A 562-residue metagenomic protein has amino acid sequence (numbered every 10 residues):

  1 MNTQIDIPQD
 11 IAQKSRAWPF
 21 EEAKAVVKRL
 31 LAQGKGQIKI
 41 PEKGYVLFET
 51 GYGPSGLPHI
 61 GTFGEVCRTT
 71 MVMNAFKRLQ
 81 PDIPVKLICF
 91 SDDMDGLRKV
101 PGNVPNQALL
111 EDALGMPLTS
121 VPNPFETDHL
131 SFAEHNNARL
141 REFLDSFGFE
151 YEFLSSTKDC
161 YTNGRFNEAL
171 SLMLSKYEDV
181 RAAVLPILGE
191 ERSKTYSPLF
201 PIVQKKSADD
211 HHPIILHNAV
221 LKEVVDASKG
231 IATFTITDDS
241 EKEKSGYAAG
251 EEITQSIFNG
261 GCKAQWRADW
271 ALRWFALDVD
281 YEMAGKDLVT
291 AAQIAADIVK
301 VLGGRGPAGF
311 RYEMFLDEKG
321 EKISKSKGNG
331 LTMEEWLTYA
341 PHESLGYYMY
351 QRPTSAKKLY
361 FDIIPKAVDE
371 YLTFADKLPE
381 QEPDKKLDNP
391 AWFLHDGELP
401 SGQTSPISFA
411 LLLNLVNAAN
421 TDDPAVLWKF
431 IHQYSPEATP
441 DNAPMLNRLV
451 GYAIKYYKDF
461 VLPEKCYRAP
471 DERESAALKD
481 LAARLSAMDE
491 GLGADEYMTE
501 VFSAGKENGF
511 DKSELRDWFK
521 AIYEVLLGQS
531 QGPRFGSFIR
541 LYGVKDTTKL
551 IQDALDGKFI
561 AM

Functional and structural regions predicted by a protein language model:
M1-K43, P58, K86-I88, K194 (+2 more regions): Basic, alpha-helical terminal appendages of large translation-related enzymes
N2-G102, D269-A291: N-terminal catalytic cores of NTP/NDP-binding nucleotidyl/phosphoryl-transfer enzymes
H59, M173, A295, P341 (+1 more regions): Residue-level signal for inorganic ion chemistry
L79-I83, R139-E152: A structural motif corresponding to the C-terminal end of an alpha-helix and its immediate exit/capping segment
M94-A113, A169-L170, K322, S326-G328: Charged, often glycine-rich, active-site loop that binds/positions anionic groups
Q107-F143, F147: A glycine-rich helix N-cap at a beta->alpha junction
F149-R311, L316-K327, M333: Active-site cores that bind ATP or allylic diphosphates and position pyrophosphate for catalysis
D287-A292, L302, Y312-K455, L527-M562: Catalytic adenosine-cofactor/nucleotide-binding cores of aminoacyl-tRNA synthetases and other
